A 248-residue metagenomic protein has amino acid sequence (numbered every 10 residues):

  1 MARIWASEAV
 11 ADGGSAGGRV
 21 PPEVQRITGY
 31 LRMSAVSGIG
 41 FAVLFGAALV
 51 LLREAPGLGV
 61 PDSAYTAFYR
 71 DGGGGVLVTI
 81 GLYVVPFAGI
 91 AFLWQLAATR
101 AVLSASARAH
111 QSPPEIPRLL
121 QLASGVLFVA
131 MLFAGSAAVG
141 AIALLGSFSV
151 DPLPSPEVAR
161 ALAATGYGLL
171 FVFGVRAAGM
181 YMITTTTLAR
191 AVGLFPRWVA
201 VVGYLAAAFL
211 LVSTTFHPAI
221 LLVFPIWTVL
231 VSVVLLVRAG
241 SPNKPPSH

Functional and structural regions predicted by a protein language model:
A2-H248: Hydrophobic, aromatic-enriched alpha-helical segments typical of multi-pass transmembrane helices
